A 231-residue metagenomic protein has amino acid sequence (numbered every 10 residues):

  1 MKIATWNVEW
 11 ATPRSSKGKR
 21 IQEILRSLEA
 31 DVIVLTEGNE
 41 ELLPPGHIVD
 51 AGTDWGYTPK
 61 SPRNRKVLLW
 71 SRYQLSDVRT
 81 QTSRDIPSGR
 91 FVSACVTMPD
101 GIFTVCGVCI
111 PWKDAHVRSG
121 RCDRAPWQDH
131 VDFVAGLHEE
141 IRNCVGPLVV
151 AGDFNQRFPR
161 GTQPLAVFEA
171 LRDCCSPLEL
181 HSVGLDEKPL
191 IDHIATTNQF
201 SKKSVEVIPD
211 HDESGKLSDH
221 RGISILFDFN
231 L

Functional and structural regions predicted by a protein language model:
M1-A11, I102-D123: Active-site-proximal beta-strand elements of phosphoester/diester hydrolases
M1-D50, P59-K60, N64-V67, N230-L231: N-terminal, active-site-proximal structural segment of metallo-dependent hydrolase catalytic domains
E9, G38-N39, C109-P111, F154-R157 (+2 more regions): Catalytic metal-binding/acid-base residues of hydrolase active sites
W10-R14, E40-L43, A115-H116, N155-R160 (+1 more regions): Active-site environment of divalent metal-dependent phosphoester hydrolases
S27, T80, N143, Q156-L231: Metal-dependent phosphoester-hydrolase catalytic domains
V32, E37-W112, V207-I208: Structured beta-strand-rich core segments of catalytic domains in phosphoester-bond hydrolases
R79-D85, I110-V131, F158: Surface-exposed cleft-lining segments at the edges of enzyme active sites
H130-A151: His/acidic metal-ligating clusters that form di-metal
